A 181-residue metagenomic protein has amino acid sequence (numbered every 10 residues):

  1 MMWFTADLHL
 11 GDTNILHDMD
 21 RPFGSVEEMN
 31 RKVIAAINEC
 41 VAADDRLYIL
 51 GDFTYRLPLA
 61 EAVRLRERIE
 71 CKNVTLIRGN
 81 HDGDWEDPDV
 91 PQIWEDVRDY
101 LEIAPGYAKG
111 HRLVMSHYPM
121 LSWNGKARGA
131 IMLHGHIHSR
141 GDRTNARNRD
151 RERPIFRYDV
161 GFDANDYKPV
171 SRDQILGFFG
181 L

Functional and structural regions predicted by a protein language model:
M1-W3, M120: Short amphipathic alpha-helices and their capping/turn segments at secondary-structure boundaries
W3-E102: Core catalytic region of metal-dependent phosphoesterases/phosphodiesterases, especially metallo-beta-lactamase-like
V90-L181: Conserved beta-sheet core of the metallophosphoesterase superfamily
